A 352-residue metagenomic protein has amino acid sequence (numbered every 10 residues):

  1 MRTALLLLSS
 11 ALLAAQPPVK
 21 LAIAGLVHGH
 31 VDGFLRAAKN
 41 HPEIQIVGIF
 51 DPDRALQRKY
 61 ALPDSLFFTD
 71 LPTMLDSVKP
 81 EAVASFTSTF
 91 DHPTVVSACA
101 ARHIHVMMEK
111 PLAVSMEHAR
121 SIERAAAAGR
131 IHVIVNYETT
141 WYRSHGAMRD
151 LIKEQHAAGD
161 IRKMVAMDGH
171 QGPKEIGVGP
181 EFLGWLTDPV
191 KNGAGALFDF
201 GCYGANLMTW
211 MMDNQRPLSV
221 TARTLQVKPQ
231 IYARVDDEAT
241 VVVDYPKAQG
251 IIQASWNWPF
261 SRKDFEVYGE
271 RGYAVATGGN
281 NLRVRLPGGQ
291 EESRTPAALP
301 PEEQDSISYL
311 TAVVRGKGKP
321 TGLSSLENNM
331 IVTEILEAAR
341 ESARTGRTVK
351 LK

Functional and structural regions predicted by a protein language model:
M1-L7: Sec-dependent signal peptide recognition, specifically the positively charged N-region followed immediately by
L8, A14-L62: N-terminal Rossmann-like dinucleotide-binding module
P17, G204-N281, I307-K319, A338: Contiguous beta-strand/loop segments that form the cofactor/metal-binding neighborhood of enzyme cores
I23, M108, V133-V135, A276: Hydrophobic residues in well-ordered beta-strands that form the structural core
P52, S65-A125: Beta-loop-alpha module in the N-terminal Rossmann-like domain of NAD(P)-dependent dehydrogenases, especially those
A82-A84, A312-K352: C-terminal helix-rich "cap/oligomerization" subdomain common to oxidoreductases
S121-T139, D160-R162: Rossmann-fold dehydrogenase core element
T140-R223, V227-I231, G346: Predominantly a Rossmann-like dinucleotide-binding segment in NAD(P)-dependent oxidoreductases
